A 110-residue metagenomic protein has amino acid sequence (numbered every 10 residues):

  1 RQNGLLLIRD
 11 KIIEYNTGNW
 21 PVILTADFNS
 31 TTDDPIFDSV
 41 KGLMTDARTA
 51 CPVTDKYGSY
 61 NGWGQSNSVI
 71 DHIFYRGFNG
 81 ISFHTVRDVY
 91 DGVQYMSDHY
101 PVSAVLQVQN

Functional and structural regions predicted by a protein language model:
Q2, L6, D10-I23, F28-N110: Metal-dependent phosphoester-hydrolase catalytic domains
